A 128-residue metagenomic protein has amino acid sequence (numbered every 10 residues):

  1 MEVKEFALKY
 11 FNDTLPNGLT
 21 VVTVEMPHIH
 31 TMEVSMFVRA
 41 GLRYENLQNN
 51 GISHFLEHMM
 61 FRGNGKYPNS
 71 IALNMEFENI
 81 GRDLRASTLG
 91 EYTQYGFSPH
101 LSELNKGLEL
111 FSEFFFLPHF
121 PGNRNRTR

Functional and structural regions predicted by a protein language model:
M1-A7, P27-H28, F61-P68, L117-G122: A generic short-segment signal for beta-strand/edge and adjacent turn/coil regions
M1-T31: N- or domain-start disorder-to-order transition segments that initiate the globular core
L19, P27-I29, A40-L42, G65 (+1 more regions): Residues that cap or initiate secondary-structure elements
E33-S98: M16/MPP (pitrilysin/insulinase) zinc-metallopeptidase core fold and M16-derived inactive scaffolds
G63-K66, S98-R128: M16/insulysin-pitrilysin zinc metalloprotease superfamily fold
